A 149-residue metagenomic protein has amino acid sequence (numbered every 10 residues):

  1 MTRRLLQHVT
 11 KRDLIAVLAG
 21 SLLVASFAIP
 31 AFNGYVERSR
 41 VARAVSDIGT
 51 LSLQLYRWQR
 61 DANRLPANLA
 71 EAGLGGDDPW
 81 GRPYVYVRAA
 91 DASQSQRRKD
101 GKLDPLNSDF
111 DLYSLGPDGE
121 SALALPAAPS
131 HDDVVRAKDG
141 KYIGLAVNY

Functional and structural regions predicted by a protein language model:
T2-L6, A92-Y149: Short, surface-exposed interaction loops/tails
L6-Q7, R12-A72: Conserved hydrophobic/amphipathic alpha-helical signal-anchor segments
A19, R40, L53, Y84 (+3 more regions): A ubiquitous, low-specificity "background" feature that marks scattered single residues across proteins without
F27, F32, L74, F110-Y113 (+1 more regions): Phenylalanine-focused residue identity feature
F27, N63, G76, L123-P126: Compositionally biased, intrinsically disordered/low-complexity regions enriched for serine, proline and threonine
Y35, Y56, Y84-Y86, Y113 (+2 more regions): Sequence-level detector for tyrosine residue identity
S52-D111: Extracellular/periplasmic head regions of type IV pilus-like filament subunits
